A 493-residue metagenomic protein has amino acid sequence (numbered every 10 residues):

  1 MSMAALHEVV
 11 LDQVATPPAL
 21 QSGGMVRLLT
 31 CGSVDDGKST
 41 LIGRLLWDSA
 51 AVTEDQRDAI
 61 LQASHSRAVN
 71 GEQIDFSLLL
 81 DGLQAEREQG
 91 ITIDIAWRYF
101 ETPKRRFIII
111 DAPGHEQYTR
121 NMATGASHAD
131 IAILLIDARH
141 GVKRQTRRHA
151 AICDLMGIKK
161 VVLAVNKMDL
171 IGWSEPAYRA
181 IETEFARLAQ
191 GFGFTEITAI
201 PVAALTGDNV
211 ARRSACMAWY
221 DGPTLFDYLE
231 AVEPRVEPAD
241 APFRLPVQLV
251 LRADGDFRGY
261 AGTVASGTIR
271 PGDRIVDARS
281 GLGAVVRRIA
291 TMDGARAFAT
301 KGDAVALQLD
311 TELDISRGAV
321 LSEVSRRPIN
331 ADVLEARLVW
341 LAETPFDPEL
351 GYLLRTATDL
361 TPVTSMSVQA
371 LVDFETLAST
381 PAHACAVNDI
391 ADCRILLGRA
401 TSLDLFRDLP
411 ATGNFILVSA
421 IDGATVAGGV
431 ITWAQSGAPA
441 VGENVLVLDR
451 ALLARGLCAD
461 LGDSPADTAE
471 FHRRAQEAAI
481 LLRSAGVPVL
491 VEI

Functional and structural regions predicted by a protein language model:
S2-T40, T102-P103, A253-N444: C-terminal effector/interaction modules appended to NTPase cores
H7-Q117, A129: P-loop NTPase switch module centered on the Walker A-proximal segment
D36, W47-A51, H115-E116, R139-K143 (+6 more regions): Conserved nucleotide-binding/hydrolysis micro-motifs of P-loop NTPases
S66-N70, D81-I93, L188-I197, E230-F243 (+4 more regions): Active-site phosphate-binding and catalytic loops of NTP-dependent enzymes
R105-F107, A112-Y118, A126-R179, V489-I493: Conserved Switch II/interswitch segment of TRAFAC-class P-loop GTPases
I171-D240: Canonical P-loop GTPase G-domain recognition
L205, G222-A261, V276, G283: Accessory interdomain/linker segments of ATP-dependent helicases and helicase-like nucleic-acid enzymes that mediate
I431-I493: Glycine-rich phosphate-binding loop of ATP-dependent small-molecule kinases
